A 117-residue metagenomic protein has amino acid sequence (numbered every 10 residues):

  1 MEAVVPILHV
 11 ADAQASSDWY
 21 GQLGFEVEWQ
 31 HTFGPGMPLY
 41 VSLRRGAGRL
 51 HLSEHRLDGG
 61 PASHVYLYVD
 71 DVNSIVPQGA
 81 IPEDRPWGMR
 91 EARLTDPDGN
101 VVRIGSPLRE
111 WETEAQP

Functional and structural regions predicted by a protein language model:
M1-S17, S63-V65, S106-P117: N-terminal beta-strand motif that seeds the catalytic metal site of vicinal oxygen chelate
E2-A11, V41-R44, H55-Q78, D84-P86 (+2 more regions): Vicinal oxygen chelate
I7-R49: Core segments of cupin and vicinal oxygen chelate
H31, E83-D84: Short loop/turn motifs that cap or connect beta-strands within the blades of beta-propeller-type repeat domains
F33, H55-R56, P107: Residue-level structural signal for beta-strand termini and adjacent loop
P35, D58, E114: Positions that flank functional sites
L50-L52, L94, I104: Generic preference for hydrophobic
